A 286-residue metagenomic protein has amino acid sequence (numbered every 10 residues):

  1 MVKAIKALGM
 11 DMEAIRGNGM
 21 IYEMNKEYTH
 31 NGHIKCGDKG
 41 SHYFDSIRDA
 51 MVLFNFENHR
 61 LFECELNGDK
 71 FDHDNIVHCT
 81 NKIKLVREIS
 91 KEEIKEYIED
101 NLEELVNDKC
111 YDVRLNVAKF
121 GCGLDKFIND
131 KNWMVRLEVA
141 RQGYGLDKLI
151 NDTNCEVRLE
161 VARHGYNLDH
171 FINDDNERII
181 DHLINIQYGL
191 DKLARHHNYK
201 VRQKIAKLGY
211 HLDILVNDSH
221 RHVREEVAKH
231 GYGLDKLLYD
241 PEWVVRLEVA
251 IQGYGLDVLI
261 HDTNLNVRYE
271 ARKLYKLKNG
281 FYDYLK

Functional and structural regions predicted by a protein language model:
M1-C122, K126-E138, Y144, N151-C155 (+17 more regions): Short, glycine-biased loop/turn motifs at secondary-structure junctions and in low-complexity Ser/Thr/Pro-rich termini
